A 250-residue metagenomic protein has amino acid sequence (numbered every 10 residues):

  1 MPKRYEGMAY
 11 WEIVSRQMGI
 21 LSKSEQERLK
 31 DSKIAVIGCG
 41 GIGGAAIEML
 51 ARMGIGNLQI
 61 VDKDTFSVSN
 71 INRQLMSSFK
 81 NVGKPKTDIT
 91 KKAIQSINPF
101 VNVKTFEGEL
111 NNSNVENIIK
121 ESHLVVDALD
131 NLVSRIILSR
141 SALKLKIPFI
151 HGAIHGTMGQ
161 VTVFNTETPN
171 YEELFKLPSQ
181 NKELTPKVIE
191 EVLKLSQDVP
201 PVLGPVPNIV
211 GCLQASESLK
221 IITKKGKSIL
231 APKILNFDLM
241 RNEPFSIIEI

Functional and structural regions predicted by a protein language model:
M1-A35: N-terminal charged helix/coil linker that caps or initiates catalytic domains
V36-G38, V61: Conserved N-terminal Rossmann-fold NAD(P)-binding element of oxidoreductases
I42-G43: Hydrophobic/small residue at the entry helix of a nucleotide-binding pocket
L50: Aromatic pocket-lining residues of Rossmann-like dinucleotide-binding sites
I55, I60-N98: Glycine-rich phosphate-binding loop and adjoining beta1-alpha1-beta2 segment of Rossmann-like nucleotide-binding folds
G83-I136: A structured beta-alpha segment of the ubiquitous adenosine-cofactor-binding alpha/beta core
E121-V210, L239-I250: E1/E1-like adenylate-forming module used to activate ubiquitin-like modifiers and sulfur-carrier proteins
K194-P232: Conserved anion/nucleotide-ligand pocket segment
